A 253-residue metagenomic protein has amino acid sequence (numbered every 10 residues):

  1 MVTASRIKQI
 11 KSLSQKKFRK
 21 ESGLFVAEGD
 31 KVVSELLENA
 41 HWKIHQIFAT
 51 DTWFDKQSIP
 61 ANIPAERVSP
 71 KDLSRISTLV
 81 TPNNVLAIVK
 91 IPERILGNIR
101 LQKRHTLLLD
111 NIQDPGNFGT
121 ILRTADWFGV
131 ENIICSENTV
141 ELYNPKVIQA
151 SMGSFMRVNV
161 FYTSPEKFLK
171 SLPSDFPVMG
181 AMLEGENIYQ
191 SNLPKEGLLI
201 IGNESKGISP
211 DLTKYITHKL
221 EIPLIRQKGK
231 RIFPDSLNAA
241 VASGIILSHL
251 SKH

Functional and structural regions predicted by a protein language model:
M1-W53, T139-V140: Boundary-proximal intrinsically disordered activation/regulatory segments immediately upstream of a helical core
G29, D114-T120, S236-V241: Amphipathic alpha-helical repeat scaffolds
E66-K90: Glycine/small-residue-rich loop that forms an oxyanion/phosphate-binding "nest" at active or ligand-binding sites
V68-K71, D110, S136-E137, N159 (+1 more regions): Short beta->alpha connector loops at strand-helix junctions that form conserved, small/polar/Pro-enriched
E93-E184: RNA substrate-binding interface of SAM-dependent RNA methyltransferases
W127-F128, L142-G153, P210, K214-H253: Structured adenosyl-cofactor binding patch, chiefly the S-adenosyl-L-methionine
M179-P234: Active-site/ligand-binding-proximal alpha/beta "capping" segment
